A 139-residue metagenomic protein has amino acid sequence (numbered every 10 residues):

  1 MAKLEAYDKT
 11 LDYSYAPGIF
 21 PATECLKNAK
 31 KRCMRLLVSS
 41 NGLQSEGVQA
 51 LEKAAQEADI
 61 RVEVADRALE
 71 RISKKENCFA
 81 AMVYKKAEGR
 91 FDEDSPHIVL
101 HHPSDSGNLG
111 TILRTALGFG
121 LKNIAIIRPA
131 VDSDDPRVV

Functional and structural regions predicted by a protein language model:
M1-C78: N-terminal positively charged helical leader segments and presequences
T23, N28-K31, R35-V38, E46-Q49 (+1 more regions): RNA substrate-binding interface of SAM-dependent RNA methyltransferases
F79-K85: C-terminal edge-of-domain segments
